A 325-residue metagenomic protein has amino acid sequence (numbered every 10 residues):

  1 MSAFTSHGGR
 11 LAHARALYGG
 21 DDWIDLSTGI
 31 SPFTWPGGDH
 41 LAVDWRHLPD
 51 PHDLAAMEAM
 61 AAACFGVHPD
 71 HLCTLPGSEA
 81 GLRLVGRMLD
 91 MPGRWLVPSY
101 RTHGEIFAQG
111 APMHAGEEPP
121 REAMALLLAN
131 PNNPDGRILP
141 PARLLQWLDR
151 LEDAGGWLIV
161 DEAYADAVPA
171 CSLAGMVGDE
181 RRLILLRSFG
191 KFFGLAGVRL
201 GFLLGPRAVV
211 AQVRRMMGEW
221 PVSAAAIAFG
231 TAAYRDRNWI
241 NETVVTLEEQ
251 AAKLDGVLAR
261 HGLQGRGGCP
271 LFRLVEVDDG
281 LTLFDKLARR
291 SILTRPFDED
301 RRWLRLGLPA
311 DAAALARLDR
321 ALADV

Functional and structural regions predicted by a protein language model:
M1-A63: N-terminal "arm"/small-domain region of PLP-dependent enzymes with the aminotransferase-like
A55, P69-R94, G201: Conserved beta-loop-alpha segment that forms the PLP phosphate-binding cup at the N-terminus of a helix
G86-H114, E118: Conserved PLP-anchoring active-site segment centered on the Schiff-base-forming lysine
H114-V168: Active-site phosphate-binding strand-loop segment of PLP-dependent enzymes
A123, D279-K286, A313-R317: Short, conserved charged micro-motifs
R182-G265: PLP-dependent aminotransferase class I/II
E248, L258-R290, L308: Conserved PLP-binding catalytic core of the aspartate aminotransferase-like
E299-V325: PLP-dependent enzyme catalytic core of the Aspartate aminotransferase-like
